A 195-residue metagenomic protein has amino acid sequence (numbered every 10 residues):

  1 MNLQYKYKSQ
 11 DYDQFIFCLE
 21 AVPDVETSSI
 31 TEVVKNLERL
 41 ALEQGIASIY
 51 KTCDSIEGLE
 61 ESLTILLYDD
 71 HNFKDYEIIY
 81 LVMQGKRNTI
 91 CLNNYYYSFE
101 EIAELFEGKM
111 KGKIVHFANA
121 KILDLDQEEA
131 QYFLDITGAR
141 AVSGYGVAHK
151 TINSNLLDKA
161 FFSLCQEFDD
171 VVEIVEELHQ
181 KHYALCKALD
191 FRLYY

Functional and structural regions predicted by a protein language model:
M1-Y76, I114-A118, I136, R140: A domain-level signal for caspase-like cysteine endopeptidase catalytic cores and their zymogen-processing architecture
V22-D24, K86, I122, H149: Conserved beta-strand elements of beta-rich interaction domains across eukaryotes, especially beta-propellers
T27-S29, I90-N94, D126-E129, N153-N155: A short acidic (Asp/Glu
V34, I102, Q127-A130: Leucine-rich repeat
T52-D124: Catalytic-core segments of thiol-dependent peptidases
L123-Y195: Active-site-proximal C-terminal subdomain of hydrolase catalytic domains
